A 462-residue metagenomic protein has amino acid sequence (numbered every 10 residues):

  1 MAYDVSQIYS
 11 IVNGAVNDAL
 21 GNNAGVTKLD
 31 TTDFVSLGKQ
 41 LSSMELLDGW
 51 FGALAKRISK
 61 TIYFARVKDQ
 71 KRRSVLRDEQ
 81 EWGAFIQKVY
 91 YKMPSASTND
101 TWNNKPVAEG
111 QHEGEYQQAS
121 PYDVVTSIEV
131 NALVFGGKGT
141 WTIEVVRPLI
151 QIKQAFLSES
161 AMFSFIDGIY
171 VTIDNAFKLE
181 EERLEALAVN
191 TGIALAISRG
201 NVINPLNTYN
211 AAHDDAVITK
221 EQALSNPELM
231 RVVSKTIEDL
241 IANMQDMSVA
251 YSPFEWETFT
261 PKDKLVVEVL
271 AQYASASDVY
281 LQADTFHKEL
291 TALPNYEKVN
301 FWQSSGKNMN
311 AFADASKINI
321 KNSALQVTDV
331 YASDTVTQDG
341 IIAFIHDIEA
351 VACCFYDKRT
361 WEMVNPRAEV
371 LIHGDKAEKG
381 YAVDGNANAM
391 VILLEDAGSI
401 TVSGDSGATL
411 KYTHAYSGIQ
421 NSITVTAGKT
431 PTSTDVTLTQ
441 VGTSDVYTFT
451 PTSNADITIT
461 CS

Functional and structural regions predicted by a protein language model:
M1-D69, A292-T401: Extended, compositionally biased alpha-helical segments that mediate assembly or anchoring
F51-V145: Assembly/oligomerization interface modules of large self-assembling protein complexes
E129-V202, L371-V383: Long, contiguous amphipathic alpha-helices that act as assembly "spine/axial" helices in icosahedral shell and virion
I152, A196-L240, M244-M247: Long, hydrophobic alpha/beta structural blocks
A223, E228-I348: Extended oligomerization regions of viral-like shell subunits
V402-K411: Short, solvent-exposed loop/edge segments of extracellular or virion-exposed proteins
G418-D445: Surface-exposed interfaces of beta-sheet-rich extracellular modules
T443-T460: Extracellular interaction modules
